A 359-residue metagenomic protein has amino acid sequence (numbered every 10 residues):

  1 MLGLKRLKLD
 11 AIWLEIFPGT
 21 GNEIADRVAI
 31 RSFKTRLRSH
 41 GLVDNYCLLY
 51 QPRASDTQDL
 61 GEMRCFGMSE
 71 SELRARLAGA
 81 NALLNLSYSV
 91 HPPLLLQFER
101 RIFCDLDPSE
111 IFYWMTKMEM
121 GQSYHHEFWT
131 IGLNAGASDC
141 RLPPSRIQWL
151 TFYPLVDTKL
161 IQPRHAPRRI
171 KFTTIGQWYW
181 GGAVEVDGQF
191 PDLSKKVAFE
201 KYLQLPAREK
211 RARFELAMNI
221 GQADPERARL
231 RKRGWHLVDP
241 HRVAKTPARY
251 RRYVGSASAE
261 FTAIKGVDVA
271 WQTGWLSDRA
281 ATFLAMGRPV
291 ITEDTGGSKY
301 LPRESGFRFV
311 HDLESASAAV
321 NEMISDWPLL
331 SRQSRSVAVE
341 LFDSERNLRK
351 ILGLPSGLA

Functional and structural regions predicted by a protein language model:
M1, K5-T20, I24-R31, T35 (+3 more regions): Catalytic binding pocket for nucleotide-activated donors in carbohydrate/polymer assembly enzymes
M1-L7, I12-D139, A244-R249, Y253 (+1 more regions): Extended catalytic core of nucleotide-activated donor transferases of GT-like folds
D10-I12, A82, R100-I102, E127 (+5 more regions): Beta-sheet entry/capping signal
I16-T20, Y88-P92, D107-E110, L133-G136 (+8 more regions): Short, solvent-exposed loop/turn segments at secondary-structure junctions
N45-Y46, L84, H126, I147 (+2 more regions): Short, conserved active-site loop motifs that form the nucleotide-linked donor/cofactor pocket
G61-R64, Q189-L193, T273-G274: The substrate-binding groove and active-site-proximal loops of carbohydrate-active enzymes, especially glycoside
P92-F98, Q122, S138-P143, E226-K232 (+1 more regions): Short loop/helix-cap segments at secondary-structure boundaries that form the rim of catalytic
D139-S256, V267-D268: Conserved catalytic-core segment of nucleotide-activated headgroup transferases in glycan assembly
